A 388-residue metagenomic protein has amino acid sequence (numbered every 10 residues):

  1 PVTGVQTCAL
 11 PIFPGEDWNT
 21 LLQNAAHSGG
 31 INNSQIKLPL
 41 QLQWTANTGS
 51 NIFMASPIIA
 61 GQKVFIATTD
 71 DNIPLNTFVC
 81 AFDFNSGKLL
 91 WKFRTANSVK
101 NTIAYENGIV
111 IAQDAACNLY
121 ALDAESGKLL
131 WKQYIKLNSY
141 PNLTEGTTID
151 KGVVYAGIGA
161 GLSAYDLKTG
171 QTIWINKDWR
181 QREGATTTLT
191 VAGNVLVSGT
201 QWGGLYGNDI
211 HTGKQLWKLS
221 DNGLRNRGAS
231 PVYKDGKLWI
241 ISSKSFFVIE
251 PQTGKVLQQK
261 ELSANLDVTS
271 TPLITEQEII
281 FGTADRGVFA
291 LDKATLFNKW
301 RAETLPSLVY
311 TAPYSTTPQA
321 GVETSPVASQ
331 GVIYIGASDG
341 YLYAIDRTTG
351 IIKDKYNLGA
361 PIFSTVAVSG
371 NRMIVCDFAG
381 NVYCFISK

Functional and structural regions predicted by a protein language model:
P1-C8: Single conserved hydrophobic/aromatic residue that forms the stacking wall/gate of nucleotide- or nucleobase-binding
P11-Q41: Blade/loop signatures of beta-propeller domains
A25-A26, D70-P74, C117-N118, G161 (+4 more regions): Short glycine/acidic-enriched loop and turn motifs that connect beta-strands
W44-A60, T68-N76, L89-A104, L129-D150 (+8 more regions): Extracytoplasmic beta-rich repeat domains
T68, P74, D114-A115, G157-G159 (+5 more regions): Structural signature of WD-repeat beta-propellers
D83-S86, D123-G127, D166-G170, D209-G213 (+4 more regions): Short loop/turn segments that connect beta-strands within beta-propeller blades
L358-K388: Blade-level signature of beta-propeller repeat domains, shared across WD40, Kelch, NHL, RCC1 and BNR/Asp-box propellers
